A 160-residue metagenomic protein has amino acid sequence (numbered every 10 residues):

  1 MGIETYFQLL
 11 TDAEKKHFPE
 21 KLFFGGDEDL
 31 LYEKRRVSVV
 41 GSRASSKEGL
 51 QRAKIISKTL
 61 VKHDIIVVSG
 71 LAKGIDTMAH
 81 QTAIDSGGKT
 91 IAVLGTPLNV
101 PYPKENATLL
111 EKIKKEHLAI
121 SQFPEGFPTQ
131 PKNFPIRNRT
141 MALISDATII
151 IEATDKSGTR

Functional and structural regions predicted by a protein language model:
M1-K54, K58-K62: Short, positively charged patches
S57, V68, A72, D76-D155 (+1 more regions): Phosphate/pyrophosphate-binding betaalpha-module
I65: Active-site oxyanion-binding pockets that recognize sulfate/phosphate
